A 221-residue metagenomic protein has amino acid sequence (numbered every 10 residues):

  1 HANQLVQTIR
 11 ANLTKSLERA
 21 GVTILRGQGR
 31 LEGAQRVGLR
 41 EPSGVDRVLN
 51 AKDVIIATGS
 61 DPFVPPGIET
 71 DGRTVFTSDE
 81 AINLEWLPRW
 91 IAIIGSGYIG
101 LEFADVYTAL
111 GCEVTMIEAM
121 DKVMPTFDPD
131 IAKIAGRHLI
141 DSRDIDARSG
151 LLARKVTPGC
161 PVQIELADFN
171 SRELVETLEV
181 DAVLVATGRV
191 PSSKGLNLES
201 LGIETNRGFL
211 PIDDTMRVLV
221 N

Functional and structural regions predicted by a protein language model:
H1-A51, A147, R154-Q163, L178 (+1 more regions): Feature captures the FAD/FMN-dependent oxidoreductase FAD-binding
Q4-T14, I82-N83, P88-A92, Y98-E176: Rossmann-like dinucleotide-binding cores of NAD(P)H-dependent redox enzymes
G27, V64-P66, E102, Y107 (+1 more regions): Glycine/Thr-rich phosphate-binding loops of Rossmann-like dinucleotide-binding domains
G29, V37, V48-G59, I93-I94 (+3 more regions): Short hydrophobic core segments
D53-T77: Extended, non-globular alpha-helical segments
G59, G111, R143-D144, G202 (+1 more regions): Short glycine-rich hinge loops at helix-strand junctions in the catalytic core of two-component histidine kinases
D71-L87, L178-N221: FAD-site-proximal beta/loop scaffold in flavoenzymes
